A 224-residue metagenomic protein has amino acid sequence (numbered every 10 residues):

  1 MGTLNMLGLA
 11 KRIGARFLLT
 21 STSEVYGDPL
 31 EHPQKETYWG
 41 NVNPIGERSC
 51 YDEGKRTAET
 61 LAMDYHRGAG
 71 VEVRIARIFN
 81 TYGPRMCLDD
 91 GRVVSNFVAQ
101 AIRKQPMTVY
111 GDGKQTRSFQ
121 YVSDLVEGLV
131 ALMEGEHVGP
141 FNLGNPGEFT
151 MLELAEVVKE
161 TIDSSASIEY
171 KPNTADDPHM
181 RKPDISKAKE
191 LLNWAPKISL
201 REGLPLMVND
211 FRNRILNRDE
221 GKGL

Functional and structural regions predicted by a protein language model:
M1-T81, G111, S123, L129 (+3 more regions): N-terminal Rossmann-like NAD(P)+-binding domain of SDR-like oxidoreductases, especially those catalyzing
P33-T37, R92-V94, V126, K159-E160: Glycine-rich, phosphate-binding/catalytic loops in enzymes
T57, L61, Y65, F97 (+2 more regions): Hydrophobic alpha-helix immediately C-terminal to the catalytic Tyr-X-X-X-Lys motif of short-chain
N80, A99-L224: C-terminal substrate-binding subdomain of Rossmann-fold SDR/epimerase-dehydratase oxidoreductases
R85-D90: Short, solvent-exposed loop/turn segments at secondary-structure boundaries
G91-R92, F149: Conserved catalytic/ATP-binding subdomain
